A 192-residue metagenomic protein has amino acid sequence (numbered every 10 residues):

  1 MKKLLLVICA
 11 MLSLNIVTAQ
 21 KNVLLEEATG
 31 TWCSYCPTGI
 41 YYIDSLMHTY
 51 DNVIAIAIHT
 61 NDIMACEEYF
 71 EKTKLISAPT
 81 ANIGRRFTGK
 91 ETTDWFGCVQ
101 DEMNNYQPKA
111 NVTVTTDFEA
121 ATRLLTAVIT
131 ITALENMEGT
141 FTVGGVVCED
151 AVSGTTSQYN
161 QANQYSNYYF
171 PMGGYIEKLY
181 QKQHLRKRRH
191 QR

Functional and structural regions predicted by a protein language model:
M1-E27: Bacterial Sec-dependent N-terminal signal peptides
V7-I8, Y35, K90: A broad, structure-centric signal for solvent-exposed, well-ordered loop/edge residues that line or flank functional
Q20-V53: Local sequence-structure signature of Cys/Sec-based thiol-disulfide redox active-site neighborhoods
Y41, D51-R192: Short, conserved sequence motifs used for protein processing/export or organelle targeting and for catalysis
